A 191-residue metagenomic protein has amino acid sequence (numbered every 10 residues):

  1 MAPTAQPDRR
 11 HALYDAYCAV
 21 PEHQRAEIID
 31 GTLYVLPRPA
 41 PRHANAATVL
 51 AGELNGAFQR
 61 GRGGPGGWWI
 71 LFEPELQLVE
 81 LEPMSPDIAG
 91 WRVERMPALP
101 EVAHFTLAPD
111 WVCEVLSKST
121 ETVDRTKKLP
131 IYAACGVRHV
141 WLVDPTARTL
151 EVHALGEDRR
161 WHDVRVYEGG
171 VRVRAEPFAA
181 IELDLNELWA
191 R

Functional and structural regions predicted by a protein language model:
M1-R191: Gly/Pro/Ser/Thr-rich low-complexity, intrinsically disordered segments predominantly at protein N-termini
